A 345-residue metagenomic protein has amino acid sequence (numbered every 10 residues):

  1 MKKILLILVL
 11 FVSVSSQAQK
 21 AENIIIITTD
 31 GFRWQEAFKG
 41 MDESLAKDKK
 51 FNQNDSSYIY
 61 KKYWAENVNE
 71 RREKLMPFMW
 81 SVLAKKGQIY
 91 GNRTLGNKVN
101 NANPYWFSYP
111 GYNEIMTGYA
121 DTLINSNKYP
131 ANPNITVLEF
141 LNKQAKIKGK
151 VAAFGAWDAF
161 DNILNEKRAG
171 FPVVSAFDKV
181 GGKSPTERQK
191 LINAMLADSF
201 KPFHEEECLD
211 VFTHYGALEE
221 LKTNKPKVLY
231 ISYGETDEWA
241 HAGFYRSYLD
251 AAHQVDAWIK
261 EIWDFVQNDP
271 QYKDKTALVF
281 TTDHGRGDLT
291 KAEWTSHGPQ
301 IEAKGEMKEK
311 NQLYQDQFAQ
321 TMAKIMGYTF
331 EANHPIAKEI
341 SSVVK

Functional and structural regions predicted by a protein language model:
M1-E22: Bacterial Sec-dependent N-terminal signal peptides
Q19-K20, Q144, D158-A169, D250 (+2 more regions): Membrane-interface soluble catalytic domains
I24-T28, Q35-E36, Y90-R93, E114-M116 (+6 more regions): Structural recognition of the beta-strand scaffold that forms the well-ordered cores of secreted hydrolase catalytic
I25-I26, W34, Q254-W294, M322: Metal-dependent active-site segment of extracytoplasmic phospho-/sulfohydrolases and closely related
Q35, M41-Y105: Short, structured active-site-proximal loop/turn typified by the sulfatase FGly-forming signature C/S-X-P-X-R
Q35-M41, T94, S126-K128, I163-K167 (+2 more regions): Short, solvent-exposed loop/turn and secondary-structure capping segments
T117-P130, G170-E205: Acidic, His- and aromatic-enriched active-site or binding-groove loops in soluble protein domains that engage sugars
K167, Y215-E261: Active-site His/acidic residue clusters
